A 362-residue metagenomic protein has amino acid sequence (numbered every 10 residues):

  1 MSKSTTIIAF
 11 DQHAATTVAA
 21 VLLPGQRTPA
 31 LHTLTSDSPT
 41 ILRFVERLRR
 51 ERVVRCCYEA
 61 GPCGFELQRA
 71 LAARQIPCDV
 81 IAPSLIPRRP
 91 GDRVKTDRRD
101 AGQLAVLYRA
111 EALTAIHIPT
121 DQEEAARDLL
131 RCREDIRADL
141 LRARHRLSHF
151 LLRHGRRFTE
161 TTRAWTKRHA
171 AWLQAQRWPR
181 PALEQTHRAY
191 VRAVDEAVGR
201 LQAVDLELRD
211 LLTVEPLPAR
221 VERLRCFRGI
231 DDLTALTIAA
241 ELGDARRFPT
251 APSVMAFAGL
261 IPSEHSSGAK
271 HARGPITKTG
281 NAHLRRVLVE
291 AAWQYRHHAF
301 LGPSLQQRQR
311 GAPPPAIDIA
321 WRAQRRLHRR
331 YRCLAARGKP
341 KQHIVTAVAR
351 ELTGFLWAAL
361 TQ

Functional and structural regions predicted by a protein language model:
M1-Q362: A detector of single, family-specific signature residues that are central to catalytic or substrate-handling motifs
